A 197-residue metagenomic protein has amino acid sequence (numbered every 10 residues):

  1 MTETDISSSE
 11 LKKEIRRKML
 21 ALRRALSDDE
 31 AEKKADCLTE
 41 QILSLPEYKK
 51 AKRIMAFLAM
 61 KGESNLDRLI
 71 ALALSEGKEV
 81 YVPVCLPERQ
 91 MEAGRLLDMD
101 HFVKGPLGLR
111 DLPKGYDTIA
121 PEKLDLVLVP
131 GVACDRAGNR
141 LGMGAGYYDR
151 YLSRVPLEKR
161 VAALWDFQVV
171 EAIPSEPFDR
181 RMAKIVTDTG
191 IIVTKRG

Functional and structural regions predicted by a protein language model:
T2, R89-G197: Conserved phosphate- and dinucleotide-binding cores of soluble alpha/beta proteins, encompassing both enzyme active
T2-K123: N-terminal active-site beta-alpha-beta segment that forms phosphate/nucleotide-binding and substrate-recognition loops
